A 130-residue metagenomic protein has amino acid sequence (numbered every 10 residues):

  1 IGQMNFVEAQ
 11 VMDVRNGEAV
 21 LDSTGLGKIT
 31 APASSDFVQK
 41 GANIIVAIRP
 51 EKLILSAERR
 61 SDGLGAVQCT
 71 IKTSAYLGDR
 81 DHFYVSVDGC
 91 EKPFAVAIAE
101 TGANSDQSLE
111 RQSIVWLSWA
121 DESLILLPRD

Functional and structural regions predicted by a protein language model:
I1: Short acidic-hydrophobic catalytic motif
M4-F6, Q10-D130: Non-catalytic connector elements of ABC transporters
